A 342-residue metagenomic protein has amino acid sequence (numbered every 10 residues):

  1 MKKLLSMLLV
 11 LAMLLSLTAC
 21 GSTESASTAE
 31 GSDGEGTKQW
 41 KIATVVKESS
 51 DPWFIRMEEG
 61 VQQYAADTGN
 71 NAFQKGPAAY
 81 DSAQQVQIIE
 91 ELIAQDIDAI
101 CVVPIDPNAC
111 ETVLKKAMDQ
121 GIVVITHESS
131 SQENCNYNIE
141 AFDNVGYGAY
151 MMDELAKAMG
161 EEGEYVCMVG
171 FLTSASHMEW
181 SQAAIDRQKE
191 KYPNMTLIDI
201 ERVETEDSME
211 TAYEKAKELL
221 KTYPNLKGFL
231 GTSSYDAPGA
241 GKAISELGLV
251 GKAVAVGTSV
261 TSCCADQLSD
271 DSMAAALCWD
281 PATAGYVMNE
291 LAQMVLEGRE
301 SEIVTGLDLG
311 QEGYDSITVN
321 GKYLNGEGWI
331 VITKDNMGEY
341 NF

Functional and structural regions predicted by a protein language model:
M1-K3, T318: Hydrophobic alpha-helical segments, principally membrane-spanning helices and signal/leader peptides
K3-T23: Sec-dependent N-terminal signal peptides of Gram-positive bacterial secreted proteins and lipoproteins
C20-F342: A residue-level marker of the well-folded mature domains of exported/periplasmic proteins
